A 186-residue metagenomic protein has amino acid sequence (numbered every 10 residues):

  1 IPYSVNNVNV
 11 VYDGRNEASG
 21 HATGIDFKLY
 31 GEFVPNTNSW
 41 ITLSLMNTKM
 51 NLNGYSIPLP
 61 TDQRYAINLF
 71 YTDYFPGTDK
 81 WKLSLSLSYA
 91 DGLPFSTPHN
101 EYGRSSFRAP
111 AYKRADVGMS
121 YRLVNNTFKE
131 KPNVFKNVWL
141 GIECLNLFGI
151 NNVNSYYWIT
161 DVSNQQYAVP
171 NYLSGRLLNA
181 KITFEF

Functional and structural regions predicted by a protein language model:
I1-G14, T160-V169: Surface-exposed loop/turn segments flanking beta-strands in extracellular/periplasmic regions
I1-V5, M46, M50-P58, F95-Y102 (+2 more regions): Outer-membrane beta-barrel translocator domains and adjoining extracellular loop/strand segments of Gram-negative
S4-P94: Gram-negative outer-membrane beta-barrel transporters
G14-A18, S56-P60, R104-R108, K131 (+1 more regions): Outer-membrane beta-barrel domain signature
S19-T23, T61-I67, A111-A115, K136 (+1 more regions): Residues that define the transmembrane beta-barrel architecture of outer-membrane proteins
I25-G31, L69-D73, V117-Y121, I142-C144 (+1 more regions): Residues on the lipid-exposed face of transmembrane beta-strands in outer-membrane beta-barrel proteins
Y89-P98, Y121-F186: C-terminal beta-signal and adjacent terminal beta-strands/loops of Gram-negative outer-membrane beta-barrel proteins
F107-D116, S120-R122, F186: Outer-membrane beta-barrel transmembrane domain signature
